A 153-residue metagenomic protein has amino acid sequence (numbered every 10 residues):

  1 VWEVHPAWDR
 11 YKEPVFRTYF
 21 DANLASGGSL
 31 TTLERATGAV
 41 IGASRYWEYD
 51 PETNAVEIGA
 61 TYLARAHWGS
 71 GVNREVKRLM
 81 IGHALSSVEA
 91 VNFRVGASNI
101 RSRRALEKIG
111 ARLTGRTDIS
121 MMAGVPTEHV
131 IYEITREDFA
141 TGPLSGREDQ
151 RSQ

Functional and structural regions predicted by a protein language model:
V1-S70, H83-S86, A90, I100 (+2 more regions): GNAT-family acyltransferases
F93-R103: Conserved beta-strand-loop-alpha-helix junction that forms the acyl-donor binding cleft
